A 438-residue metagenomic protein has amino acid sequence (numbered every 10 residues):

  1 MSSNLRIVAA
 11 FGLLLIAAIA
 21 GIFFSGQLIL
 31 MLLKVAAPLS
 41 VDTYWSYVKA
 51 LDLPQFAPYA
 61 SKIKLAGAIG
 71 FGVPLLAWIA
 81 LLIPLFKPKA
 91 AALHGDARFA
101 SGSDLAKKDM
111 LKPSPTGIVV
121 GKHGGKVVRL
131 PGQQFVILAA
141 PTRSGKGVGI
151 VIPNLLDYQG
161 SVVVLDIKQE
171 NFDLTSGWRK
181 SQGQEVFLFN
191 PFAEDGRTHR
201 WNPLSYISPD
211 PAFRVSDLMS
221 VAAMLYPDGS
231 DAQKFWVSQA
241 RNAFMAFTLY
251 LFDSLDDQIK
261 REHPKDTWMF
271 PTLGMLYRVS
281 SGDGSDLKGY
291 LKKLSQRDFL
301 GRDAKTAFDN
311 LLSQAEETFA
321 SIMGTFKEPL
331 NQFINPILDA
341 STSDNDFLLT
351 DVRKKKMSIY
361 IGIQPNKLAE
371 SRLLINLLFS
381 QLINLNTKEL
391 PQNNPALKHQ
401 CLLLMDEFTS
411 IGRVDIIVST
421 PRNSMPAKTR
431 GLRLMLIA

Functional and structural regions predicted by a protein language model:
M1-S144, V148-V151, P203: Basic- and hydrophobic-enriched, low-structure N-terminal and domain-boundary segments that flank ATP-binding catalytic
A20-K34, P84, K89-L93, G132-G431: P-loop NTPase motor domains
L434: Extracellular protease catalytic domains of secreted zymogens
